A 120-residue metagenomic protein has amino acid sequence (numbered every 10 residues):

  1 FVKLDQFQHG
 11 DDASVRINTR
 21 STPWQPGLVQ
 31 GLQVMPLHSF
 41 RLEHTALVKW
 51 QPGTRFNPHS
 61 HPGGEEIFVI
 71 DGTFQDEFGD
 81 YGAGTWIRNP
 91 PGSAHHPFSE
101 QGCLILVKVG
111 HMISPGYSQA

Functional and structural regions predicted by a protein language model:
F1-L42, Q119-A120: A short, N-terminal "cap"/entry segment at the start of jelly-roll beta-barrel domains of the cupin/DSBH fold
V34-P36, T45-K49, E66, W86-R88 (+1 more regions): Conserved hydrophobic/aromatic beta-strand scaffold that supports enzyme active sites
P36, K49, D71, F78 (+2 more regions): Residue-level recognition of conserved beta-strand positions in structured domain cores
F40, Q75-S99: Short acidic-glycine-tyrosine-enriched beta hairpin
Q51-T54, P58-E77, A83: Glycine- and acidic-residue-biased ligand/ion/polar-headgroup-sensing regions
P91-S118: Ligand-binding loop in jelly-roll beta-barrel domains
